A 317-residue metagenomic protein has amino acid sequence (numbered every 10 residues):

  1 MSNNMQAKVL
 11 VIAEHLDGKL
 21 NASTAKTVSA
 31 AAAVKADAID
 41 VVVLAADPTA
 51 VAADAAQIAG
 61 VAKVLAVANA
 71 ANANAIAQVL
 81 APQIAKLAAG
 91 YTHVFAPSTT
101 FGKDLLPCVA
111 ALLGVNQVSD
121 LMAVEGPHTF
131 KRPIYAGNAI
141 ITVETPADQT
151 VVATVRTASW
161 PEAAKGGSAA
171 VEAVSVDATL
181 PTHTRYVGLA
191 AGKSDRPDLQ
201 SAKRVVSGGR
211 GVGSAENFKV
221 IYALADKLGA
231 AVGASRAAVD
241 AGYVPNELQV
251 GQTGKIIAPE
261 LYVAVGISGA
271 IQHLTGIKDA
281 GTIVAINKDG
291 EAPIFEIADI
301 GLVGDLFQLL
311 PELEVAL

Functional and structural regions predicted by a protein language model:
M1-L317: N-terminal glycine-rich FAD/FM-binding segment characteristic of electron-transfer flavoproteins
